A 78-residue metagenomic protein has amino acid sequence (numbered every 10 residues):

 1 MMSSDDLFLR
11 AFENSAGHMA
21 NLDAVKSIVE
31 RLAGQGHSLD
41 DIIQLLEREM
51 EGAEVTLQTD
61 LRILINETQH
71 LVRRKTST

Functional and structural regions predicted by a protein language model:
M2-G36: N-terminal acidic leader/helix
M2-S4, L9-A16, L45, E49 (+1 more regions): Non-catalytic all-alpha helical scaffold/repeat segments
H18, L39, A53-T56: Alpha-solenoid repeat scaffolds
E30-A33, E47, Q69: Alpha-helical repeat scaffolds in large eukaryotic proteins
H37-Q44: Short, well-ordered alpha-helical segments that carry or flank key catalytic/ligand-binding motifs at enzyme/regulatory
E51-T78: Charged low-complexity stretches with an acidic bias
